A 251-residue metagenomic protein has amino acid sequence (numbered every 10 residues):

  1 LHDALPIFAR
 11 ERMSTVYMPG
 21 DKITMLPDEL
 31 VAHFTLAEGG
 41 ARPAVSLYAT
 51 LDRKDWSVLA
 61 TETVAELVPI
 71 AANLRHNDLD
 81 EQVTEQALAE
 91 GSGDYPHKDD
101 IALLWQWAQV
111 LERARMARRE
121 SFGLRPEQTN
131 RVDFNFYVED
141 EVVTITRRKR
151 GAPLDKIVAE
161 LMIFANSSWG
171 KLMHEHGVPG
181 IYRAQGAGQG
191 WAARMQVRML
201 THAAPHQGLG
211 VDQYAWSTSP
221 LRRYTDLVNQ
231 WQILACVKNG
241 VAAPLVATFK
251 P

Functional and structural regions predicted by a protein language model:
L1-P251: Electropositive polyanion-binding surfaces
